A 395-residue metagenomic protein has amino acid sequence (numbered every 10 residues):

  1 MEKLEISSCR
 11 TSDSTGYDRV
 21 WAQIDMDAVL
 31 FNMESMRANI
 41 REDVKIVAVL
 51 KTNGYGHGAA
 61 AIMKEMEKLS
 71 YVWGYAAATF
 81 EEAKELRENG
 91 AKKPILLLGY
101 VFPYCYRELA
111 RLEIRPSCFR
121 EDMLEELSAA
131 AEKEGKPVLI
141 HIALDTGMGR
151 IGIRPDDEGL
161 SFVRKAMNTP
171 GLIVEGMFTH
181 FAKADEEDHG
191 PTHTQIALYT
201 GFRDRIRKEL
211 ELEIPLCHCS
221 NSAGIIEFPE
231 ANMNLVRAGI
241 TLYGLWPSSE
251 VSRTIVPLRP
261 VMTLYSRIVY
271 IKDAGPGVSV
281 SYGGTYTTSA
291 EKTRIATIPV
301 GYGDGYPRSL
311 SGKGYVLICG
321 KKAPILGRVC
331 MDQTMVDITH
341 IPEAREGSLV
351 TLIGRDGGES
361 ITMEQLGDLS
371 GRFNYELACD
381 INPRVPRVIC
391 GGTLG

Functional and structural regions predicted by a protein language model:
E2-L30, E81-E82, V101, E108 (+3 more regions): Active-site anion/phosphate-binding pocket segments in diverse small-molecule metabolic enzymes
K3, G16, V20-Q23, A28-F31 (+1 more regions): Active-site-proximal beta-alpha core segment in soluble small-molecule metabolic enzymes
